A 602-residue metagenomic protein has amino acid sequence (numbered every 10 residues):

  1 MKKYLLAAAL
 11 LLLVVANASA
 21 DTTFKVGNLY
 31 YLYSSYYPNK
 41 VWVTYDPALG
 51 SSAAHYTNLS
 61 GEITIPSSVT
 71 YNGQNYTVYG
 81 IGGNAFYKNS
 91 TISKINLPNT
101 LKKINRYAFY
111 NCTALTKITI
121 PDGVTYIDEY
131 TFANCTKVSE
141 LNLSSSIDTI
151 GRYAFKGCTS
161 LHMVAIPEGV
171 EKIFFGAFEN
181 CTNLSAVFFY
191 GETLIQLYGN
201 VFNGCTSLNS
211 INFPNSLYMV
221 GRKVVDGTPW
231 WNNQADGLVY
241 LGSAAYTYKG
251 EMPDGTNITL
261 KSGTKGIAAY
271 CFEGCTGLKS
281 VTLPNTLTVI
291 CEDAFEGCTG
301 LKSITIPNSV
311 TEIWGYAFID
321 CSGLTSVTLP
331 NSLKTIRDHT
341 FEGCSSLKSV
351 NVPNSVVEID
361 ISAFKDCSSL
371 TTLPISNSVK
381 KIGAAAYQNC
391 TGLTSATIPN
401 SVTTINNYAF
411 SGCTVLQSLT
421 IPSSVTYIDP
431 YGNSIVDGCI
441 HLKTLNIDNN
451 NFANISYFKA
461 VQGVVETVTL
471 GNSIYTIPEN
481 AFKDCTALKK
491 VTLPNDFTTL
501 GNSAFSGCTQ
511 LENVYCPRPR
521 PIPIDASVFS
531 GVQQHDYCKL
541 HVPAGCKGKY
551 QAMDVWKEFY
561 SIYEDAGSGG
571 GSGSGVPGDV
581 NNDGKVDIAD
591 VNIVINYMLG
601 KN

Functional and structural regions predicted by a protein language model:
M1-D21: Sec-dependent, cleavable N-terminal signal peptides
D21-T22, T149: Coil residues (strongly favoring Ser/Thr
T23-A53, F213, G242, Y246: GGW-centered surface loops in extracellular recognition modules
N58-G80, N89-K103, C112-Y126, T136-T149 (+18 more regions): Structural signature of tandem-repeat unit edges
G82-N84, N105-Y110, D128-A133, G151-K156 (+15 more regions): Consensus positions within tandem repeat domains that build extended binding/scaffold surfaces
N257-I258, V576-G584: Short, recurring structural edge motifs at helix starts
G567-S574: Ser/Thr/Gly/Pro-rich low-complexity, disordered linker/stalk segments of secreted and cell-surface proteins
V580-N602: Alpha-helical segments with a strong preference for the paired helices of cellulosomal dockerin domains
